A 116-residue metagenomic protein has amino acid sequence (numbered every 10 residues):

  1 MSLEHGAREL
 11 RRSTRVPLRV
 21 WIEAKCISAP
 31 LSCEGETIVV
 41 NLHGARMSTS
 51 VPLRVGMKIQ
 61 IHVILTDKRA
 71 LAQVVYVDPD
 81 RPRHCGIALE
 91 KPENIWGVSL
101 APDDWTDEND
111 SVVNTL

Functional and structural regions predicted by a protein language model:
M1-L116: Structured alpha-helical
